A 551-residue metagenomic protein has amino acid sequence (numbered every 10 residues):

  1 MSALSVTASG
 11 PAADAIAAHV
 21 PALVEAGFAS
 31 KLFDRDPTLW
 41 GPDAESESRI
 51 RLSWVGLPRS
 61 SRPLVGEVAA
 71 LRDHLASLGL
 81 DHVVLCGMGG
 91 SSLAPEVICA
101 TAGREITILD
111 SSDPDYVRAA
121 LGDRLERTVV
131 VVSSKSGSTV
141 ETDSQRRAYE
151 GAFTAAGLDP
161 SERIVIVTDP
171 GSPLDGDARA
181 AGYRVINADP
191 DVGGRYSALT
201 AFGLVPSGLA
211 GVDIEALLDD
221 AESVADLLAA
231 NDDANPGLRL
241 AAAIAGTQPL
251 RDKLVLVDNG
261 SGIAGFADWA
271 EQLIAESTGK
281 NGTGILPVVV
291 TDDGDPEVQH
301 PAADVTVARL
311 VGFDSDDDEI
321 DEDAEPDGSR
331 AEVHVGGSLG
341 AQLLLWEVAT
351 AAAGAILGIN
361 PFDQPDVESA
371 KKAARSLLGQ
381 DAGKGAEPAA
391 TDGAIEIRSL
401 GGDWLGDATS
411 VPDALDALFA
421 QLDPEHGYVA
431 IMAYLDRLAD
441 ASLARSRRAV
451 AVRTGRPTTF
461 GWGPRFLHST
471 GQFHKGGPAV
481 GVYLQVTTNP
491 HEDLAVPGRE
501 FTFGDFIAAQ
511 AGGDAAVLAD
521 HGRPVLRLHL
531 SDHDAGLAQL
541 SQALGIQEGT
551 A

Functional and structural regions predicted by a protein language model:
M1-D73, G337-L343, V348-I356, S369 (+4 more regions): Extended, charge-enriched "interface" segments that sit outside catalytic cores
D73-N231, T306-A308, F313-V333: Glycine-rich phosphate-binding loops that contact phosphosugars or nucleotide phosphates
L78-V129, L256-V298, T454-R465: Anionic-ligand anchoring segments at beta-strand to alpha-helix junctions in alpha/beta enzyme folds, i.e., glycine
V83-V97, R195-G203, V348, I359-S369 (+1 more regions): Conserved phosphate/anionic-ligand binding catalytic regions in large, soluble enzymes, centered on
A155-A308, D317, G337-A341, L345-A451: Active-site phosphate/pyrophosphate-binding segments
G427-P457, W462-R465, L494-Q510, A515-A516: Extended C-terminal subregions enriched in glycine
P464-E500: Conserved, well-ordered active-site substructure
L484-D493, I507-H533: C-terminal accessory domains/tails appended to large, multi-domain proteins
